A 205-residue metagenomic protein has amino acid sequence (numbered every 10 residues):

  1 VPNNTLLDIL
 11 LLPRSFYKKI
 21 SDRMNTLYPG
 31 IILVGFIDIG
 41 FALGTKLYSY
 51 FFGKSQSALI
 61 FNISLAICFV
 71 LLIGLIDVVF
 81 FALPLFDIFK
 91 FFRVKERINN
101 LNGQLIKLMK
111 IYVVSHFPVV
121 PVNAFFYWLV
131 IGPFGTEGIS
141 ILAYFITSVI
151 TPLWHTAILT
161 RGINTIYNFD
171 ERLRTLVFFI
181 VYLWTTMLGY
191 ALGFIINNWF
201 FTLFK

Functional and structural regions predicted by a protein language model:
P2-I106: Selected alpha-helical membrane-embedding segments in polytopic membrane proteins
T26, L33-G40, E96, F125-L129 (+3 more regions): Solvent-exposed, non-transmembrane amphipathic alpha-helical segments
F41-I73, F126-T151, G189-K205: Membrane-helix interface segments in multi-pass membrane proteins
N99-I196: Hydrophobic alpha-helical transmembrane segments and adjacent short intramembrane/lumenal linkers of inner/organellar
